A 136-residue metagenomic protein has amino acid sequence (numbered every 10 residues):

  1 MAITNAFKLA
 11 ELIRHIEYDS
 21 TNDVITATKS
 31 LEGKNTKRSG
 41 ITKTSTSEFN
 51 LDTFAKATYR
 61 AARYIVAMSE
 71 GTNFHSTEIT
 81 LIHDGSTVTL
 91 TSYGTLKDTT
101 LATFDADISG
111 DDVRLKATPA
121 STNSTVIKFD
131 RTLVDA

Functional and structural regions predicted by a protein language model:
I3-T53, T132-A136: Glycine-rich, low-complexity segments
I25-A27, L51, L90, G110-T118: Generic recognition of long tandem-repeat/solenoid scaffolds
N35-A61, S69-N73, T87, D98 (+1 more regions): Surface-exposed ligand/attachment interfaces on beta-rich extracellular proteins
M68-E70, H83, L133-D135: Beta-strand elements of well-folded, non-transmembrane domains
F74-H83: Short, surface-exposed beta-strand/strand-loop-strand elements in extracellular ectodomains
I82-T99: Terminal beta-strand-rich extracellular "head" domains that mediate receptor/glycan or other ligand binding
L96-A136: Low-complexity intrinsically disordered segments
